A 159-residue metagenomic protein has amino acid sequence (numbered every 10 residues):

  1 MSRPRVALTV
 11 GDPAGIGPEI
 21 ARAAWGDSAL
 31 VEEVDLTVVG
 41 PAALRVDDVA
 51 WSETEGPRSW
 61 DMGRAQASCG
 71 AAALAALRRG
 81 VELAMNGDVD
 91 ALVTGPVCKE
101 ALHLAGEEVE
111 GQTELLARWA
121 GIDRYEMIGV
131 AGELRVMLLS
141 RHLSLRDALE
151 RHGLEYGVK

Functional and structural regions predicted by a protein language model:
M1, V31, G121, G129-G132: A generic structural signal for short, non-catalytic loop/turn and secondary-structure boundary residues
M1-T113, H152-K159: Contiguous, glycine/small-aliphatic-enriched amphipathic segments in soluble metabolic enzymes
G40-A43, G132, L143: Glycine-rich beta-alpha junction loops
E108-G111, M127, L138: Active-site loop-to-helix "anion-binding N-cap" substructures in soluble metabolic enzymes
T113-R124: A glycine-rich helix N-cap at a beta->alpha junction
G129-M137, R141: Mobile beta-alpha loop/short-helix "lid" or hinge segments that flank ligand
L138-K159: Glycine-rich phosphate/diphosphate-binding loop of Rossmann-like nucleotide-binding domains
